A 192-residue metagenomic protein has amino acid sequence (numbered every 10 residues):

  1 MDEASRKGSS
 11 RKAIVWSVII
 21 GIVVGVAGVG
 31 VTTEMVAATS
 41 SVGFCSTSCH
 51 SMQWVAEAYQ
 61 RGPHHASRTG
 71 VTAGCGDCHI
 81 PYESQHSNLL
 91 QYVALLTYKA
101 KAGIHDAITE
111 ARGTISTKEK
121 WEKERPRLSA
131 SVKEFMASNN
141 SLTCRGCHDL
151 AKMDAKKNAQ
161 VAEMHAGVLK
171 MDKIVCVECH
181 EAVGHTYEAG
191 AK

Functional and structural regions predicted by a protein language model:
D2-K192: Short sequence/structural segments immediately N-terminal
